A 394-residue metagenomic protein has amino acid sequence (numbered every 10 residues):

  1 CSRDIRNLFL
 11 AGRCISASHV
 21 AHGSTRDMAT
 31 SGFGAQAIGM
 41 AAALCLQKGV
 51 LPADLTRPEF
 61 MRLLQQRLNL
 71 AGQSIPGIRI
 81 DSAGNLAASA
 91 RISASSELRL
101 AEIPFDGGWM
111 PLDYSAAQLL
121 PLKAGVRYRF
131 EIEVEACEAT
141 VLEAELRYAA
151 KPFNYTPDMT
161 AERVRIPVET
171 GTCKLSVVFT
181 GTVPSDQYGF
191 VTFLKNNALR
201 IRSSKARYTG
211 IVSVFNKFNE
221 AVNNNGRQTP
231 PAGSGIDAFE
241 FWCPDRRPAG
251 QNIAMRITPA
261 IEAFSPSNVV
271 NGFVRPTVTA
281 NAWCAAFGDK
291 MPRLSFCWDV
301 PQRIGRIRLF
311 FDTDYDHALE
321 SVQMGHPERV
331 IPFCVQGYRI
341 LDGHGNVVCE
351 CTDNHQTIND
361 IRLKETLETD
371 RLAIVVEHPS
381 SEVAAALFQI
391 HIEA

Functional and structural regions predicted by a protein language model:
C1-D81, S89: Residues forming the flavin
R6, G305-R306, D370, F388: A short, local hydrophobic-aromatic micro-motif
N7-L10, S16-S18, H22-G23, I38-A42 (+4 more regions): Secondary-structure-rich domain cores
S82-G125, I132-G181, N197-P301, F310-F333 (+2 more regions): Disordered, acidic Ser/Thr/Pro-rich linker "stalks" and the adjacent N-terminal cap of the next globular domain
A144, I307, R339-I340: Hydrophobic beta-strand segments
T180-A198, E365-E377: Noncatalytic modules at the cell exterior or secretory-pathway interfaces, chiefly beta-strand-rich lectin/adhesion
T182-S185, D299-I304, D342-G345, T366-E368: A short, structured loop/turn motif at beta-sheet edges
G288-K290, T313-A394: Trp- and acidic/polar-enriched beta-sheet ligand-binding modules for extracellular glycan and matrix recognition
